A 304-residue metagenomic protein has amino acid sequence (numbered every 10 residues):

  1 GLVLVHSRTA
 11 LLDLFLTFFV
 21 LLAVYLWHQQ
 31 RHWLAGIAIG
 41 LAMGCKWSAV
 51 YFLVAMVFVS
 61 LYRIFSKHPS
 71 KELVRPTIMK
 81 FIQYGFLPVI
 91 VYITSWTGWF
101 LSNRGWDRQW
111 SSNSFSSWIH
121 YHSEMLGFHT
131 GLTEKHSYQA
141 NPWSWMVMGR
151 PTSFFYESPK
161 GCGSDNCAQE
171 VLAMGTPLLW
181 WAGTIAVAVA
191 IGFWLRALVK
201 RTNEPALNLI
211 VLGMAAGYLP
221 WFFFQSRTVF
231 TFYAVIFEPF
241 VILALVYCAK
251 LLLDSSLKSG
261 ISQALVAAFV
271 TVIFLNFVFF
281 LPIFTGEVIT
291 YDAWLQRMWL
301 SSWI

Functional and structural regions predicted by a protein language model:
L2-D13: Short acidic/glycine- and proline-prone juxtamembrane loop motifs at membrane-interface regions of multi-pass membrane
F15-I39, V241-A244: Specific aromatic-rich, kink-prone transmembrane helix
L26, W33-L53, V57, Y218: Membrane-interface alpha helices of multi-pass inner-membrane proteins
L41, L53-I64, I236-P239: Hydrophobic transmembrane alpha-helices of multi-pass, membrane-embedded glycosylation machinery
F58-F65, V74-Y84, P88-Y92, T97-S111 (+2 more regions): Transmembrane helical bundles and short interhelical boundary loops of multi-pass, membrane-embedded
K67-I82, V189-L212, G260-I261: Membrane-interface helix-loop-helix junctions at transmembrane boundaries of multi-pass membrane enzymes, predominantly
G149-L207: Membrane-interface anchor segments at the N-terminal boundary of transmembrane helices in multi-pass membrane enzymes
M214-V229: Transmembrane-helix signature of polytopic, lipid-linked glycan biosynthesis machinery
